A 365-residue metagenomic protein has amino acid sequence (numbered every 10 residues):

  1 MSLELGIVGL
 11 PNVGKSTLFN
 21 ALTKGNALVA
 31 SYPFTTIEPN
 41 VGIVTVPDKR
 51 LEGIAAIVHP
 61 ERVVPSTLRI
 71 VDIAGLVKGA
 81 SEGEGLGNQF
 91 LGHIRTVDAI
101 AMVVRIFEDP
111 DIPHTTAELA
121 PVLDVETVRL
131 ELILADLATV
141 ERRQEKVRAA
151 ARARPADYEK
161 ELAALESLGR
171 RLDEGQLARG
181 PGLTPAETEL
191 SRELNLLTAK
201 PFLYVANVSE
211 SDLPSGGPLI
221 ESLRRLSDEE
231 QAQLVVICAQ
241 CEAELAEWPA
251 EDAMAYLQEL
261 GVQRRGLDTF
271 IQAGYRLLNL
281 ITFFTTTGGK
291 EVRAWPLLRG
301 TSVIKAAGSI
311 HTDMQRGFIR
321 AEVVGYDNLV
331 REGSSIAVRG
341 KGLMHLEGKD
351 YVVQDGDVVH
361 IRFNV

Functional and structural regions predicted by a protein language model:
M1-P113, V122, V140-R142: Conserved G1/Walker A P-loop phosphate-binding module
S2-V8, V13, F19, K146-Q354 (+1 more regions): C-terminal-of-GTPase-core extension/linker across diverse P-loop GTPases
G14-F19, P47-H59, G87-D111, D124-L134 (+5 more regions): Phosphate-binding glycine-rich loops and adjacent basic patches that engage nucleotide phosphates, nucleic-acid
G25-P33, N40-G42, R50-G53, E82 (+13 more regions): Glycine-rich, flexible loop/turn motifs
F34, D48-L51, V64-I70, E84-V97 (+9 more regions): Amphipathic alpha-helical transducer elements in NTP-driven molecular machines
G42-P47, A74-E84, R95-Y158, R171-T184 (+1 more regions): Conserved Switch II/interswitch segment of TRAFAC-class P-loop GTPases
